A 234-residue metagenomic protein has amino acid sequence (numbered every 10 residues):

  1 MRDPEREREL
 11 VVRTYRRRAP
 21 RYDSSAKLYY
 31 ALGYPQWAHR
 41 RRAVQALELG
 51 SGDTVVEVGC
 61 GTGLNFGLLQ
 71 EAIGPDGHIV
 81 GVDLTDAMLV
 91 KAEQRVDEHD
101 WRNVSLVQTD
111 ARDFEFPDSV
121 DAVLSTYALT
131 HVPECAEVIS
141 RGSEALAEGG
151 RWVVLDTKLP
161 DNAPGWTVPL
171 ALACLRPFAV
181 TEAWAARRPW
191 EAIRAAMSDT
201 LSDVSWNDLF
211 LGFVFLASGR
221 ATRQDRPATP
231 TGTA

Functional and structural regions predicted by a protein language model:
M1-E48, L64-L68, K91, L170-R176: Conserved class I S-adenosyl-L-methionine
E9-L10, L32, L155-L209: C-terminal alpha-helical "lid/dimerization" subdomain adjacent to the S-adenosyl-L-methionine
V56-D113: Class I SAM-dependent methyltransferase SAM/SAH-binding core
G74, V132-P133, L146-A147: Helix-to-beta-strand junctions that scaffold the AdoMet/dcAdoMet cofactor pocket in Class I SAM-dependent enzymes
R112-V123: A short acidic, Gly/Pro-enriched loop at the edge of an enzyme's catalytic core that lines a small-molecule cofactor
A122-E134: A short SAM/SAH-binding and catalytic strip from SAM-dependent methyltransferases
A136-E148: A short glycine-rich, Lys/Arg-flanked "PGG" loop and its adjoining helix->strand segment in the class I
A196-S198, S202-A234: Core SAM-dependent methyltransferase catalytic element
